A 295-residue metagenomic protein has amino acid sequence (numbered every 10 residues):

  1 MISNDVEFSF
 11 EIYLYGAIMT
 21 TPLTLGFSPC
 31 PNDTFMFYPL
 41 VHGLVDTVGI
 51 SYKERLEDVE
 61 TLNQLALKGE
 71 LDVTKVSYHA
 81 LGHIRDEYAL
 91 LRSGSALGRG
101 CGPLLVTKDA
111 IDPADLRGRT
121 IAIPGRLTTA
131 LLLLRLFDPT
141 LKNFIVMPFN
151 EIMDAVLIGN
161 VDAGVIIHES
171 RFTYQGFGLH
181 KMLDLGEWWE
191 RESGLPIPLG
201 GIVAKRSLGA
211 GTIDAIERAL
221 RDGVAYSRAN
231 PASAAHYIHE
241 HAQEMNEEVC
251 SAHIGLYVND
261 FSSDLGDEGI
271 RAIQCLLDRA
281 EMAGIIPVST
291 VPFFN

Functional and structural regions predicted by a protein language model:
M1-I18: N-terminal amphipathic/basic-hydrophobic helices that include classical n-h-c signal peptides and signal-anchor
M19, L23-T24, E87-S95, T120: A structural signal for short loop-to-beta-strand junctions that line the ligand-binding cleft of periplasmic/secreted
T21-H42, P103-D162, E169, R271-Q274: Bilobed "Venus flytrap"/periplasmic-binding protein-like clamshell domains and structurally analogous long
V45-R55, F137-M147, I286-V291: A local structural motif
D58-E60, G69-G82, P148-F149, I166-F172: Beta->alpha turn/N-cap motifs
L90-P113, E190-S207: Hydrophobic/proline-rich hinge and linker segments of small-molecule sensing/allosteric domains, predominantly
F149-E240: Pocket-lining segment of extracytoplasmic ligand-binding domains
G209-R279: Secondary-structure end/capping motifs
